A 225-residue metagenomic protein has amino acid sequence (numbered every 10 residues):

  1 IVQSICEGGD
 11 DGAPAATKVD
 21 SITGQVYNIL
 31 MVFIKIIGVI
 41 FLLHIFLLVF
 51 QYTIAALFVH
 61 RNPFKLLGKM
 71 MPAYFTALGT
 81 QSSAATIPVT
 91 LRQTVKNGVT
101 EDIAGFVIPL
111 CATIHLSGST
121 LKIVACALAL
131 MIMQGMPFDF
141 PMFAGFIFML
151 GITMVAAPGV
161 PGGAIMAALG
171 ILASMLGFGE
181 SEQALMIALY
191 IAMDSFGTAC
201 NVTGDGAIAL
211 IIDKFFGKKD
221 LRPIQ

Functional and structural regions predicted by a protein language model:
I1-K65, Q225: Signature of multi-pass transmembrane helix bundles
V2-C6, Q51, A55-V59, V95 (+3 more regions): Membrane-water interface at transmembrane helix exits
D10-I29, V59-N62, L66, S82 (+4 more regions): Juxtamembrane loop-helix boundary motifs flanking transmembrane segments in multi-pass membrane proteins
N28-I34, V59-M71, M136-G145, F178-L185: Membrane-water interface of transmembrane alpha-helices in multipass transporters/channels
I29, V49-L57, K65-L66, M70 (+2 more regions): Membrane-spanning helices that line or support transport/gating and their immediate boundary helices in channels
L43-L47, Q51, H115, K122 (+2 more regions): Alpha-helical transmembrane segments of multipass membrane proteins
P72-M154, A209, R222-P223: Helix-loop-helix junctions within the multi-pass membrane cores of secondary transporters/permeases
V124-Q225: Transmembrane alpha-helical segments and their short flanking loops that form helix-hairpins/helix-helix interfaces
